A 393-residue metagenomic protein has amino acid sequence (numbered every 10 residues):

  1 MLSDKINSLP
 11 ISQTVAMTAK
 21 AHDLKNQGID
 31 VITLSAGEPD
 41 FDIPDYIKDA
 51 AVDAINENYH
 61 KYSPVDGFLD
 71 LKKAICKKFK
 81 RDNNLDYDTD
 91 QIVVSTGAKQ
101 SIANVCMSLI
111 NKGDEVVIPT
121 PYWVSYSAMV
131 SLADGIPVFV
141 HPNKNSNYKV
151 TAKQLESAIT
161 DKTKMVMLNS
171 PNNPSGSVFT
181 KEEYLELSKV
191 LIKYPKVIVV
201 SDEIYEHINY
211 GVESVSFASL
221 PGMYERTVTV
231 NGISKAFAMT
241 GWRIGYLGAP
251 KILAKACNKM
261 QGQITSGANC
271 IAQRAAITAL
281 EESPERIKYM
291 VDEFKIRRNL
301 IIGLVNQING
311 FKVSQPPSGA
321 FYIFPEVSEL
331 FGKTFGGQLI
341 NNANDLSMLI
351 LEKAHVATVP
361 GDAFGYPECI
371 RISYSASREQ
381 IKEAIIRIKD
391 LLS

Functional and structural regions predicted by a protein language model:
L2, I6, P10-S12, M17 (+4 more regions): PLP-dependent class I/II
H22, C76, K80, C106-M107: Generic structural signal for well-ordered alpha-helical scaffold segments
S35-E38, D53-K72: A glycine-/small-polar-enriched, mobile loop at the entrance of the PLP active site in fold-type I
Y62-S95: Conserved N-terminal alpha-helix of the aminotransferase class I/II PLP-enzyme fold
